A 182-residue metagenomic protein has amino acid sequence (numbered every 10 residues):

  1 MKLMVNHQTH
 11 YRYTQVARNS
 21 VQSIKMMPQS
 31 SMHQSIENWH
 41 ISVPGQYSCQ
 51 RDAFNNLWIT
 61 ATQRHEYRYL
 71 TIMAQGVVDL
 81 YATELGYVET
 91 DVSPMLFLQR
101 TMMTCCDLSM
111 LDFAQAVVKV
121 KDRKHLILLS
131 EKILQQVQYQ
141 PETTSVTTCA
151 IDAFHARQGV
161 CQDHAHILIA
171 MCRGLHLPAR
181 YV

Functional and structural regions predicted by a protein language model:
M1-D112, H176-L177: Linear, non-domain "peripheral" regions
N38-H40, N55-N56, L70-I72, P141-S145 (+1 more regions): Short, charged low-complexity intrinsically disordered segments located at boundaries of structured domains
A82, V92-G159, I167-I169, G174-L175: Secondary-structure boundary elements
H164, R173-V182: Active-site-proximal binding-pocket segments
